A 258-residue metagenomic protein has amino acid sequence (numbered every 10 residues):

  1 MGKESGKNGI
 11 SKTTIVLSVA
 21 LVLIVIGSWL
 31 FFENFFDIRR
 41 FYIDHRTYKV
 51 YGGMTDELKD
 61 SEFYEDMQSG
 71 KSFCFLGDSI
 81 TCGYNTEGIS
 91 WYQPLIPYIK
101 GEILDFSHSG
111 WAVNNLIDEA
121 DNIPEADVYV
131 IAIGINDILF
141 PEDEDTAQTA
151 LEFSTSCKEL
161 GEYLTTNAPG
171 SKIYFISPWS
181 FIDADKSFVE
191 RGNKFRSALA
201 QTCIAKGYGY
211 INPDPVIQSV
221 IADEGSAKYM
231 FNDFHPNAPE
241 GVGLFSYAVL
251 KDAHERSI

Functional and structural regions predicted by a protein language model:
M1-L76, T81-Y84, P97, A253-I258: N-terminal secretory targeting modules
D60-M67, N115-E125, G161-T165: Short amphipathic alpha-helices and their capping/turn segments at secondary-structure boundaries
S72-C74, I80-S156: Conserved SGNH/GDSL esterase-like catalytic core that processes O-acyl groups on lipids and polysaccharides
P94, E152-T155, E159-Y163, K194-Q201: Alpha-helical scaffolding segments of alpha/beta enzyme cores, especially the outer helices of TIM-barrel or partial
E102-L104, K172, G207-Y210: Conserved beta-strand segments of alpha/beta enzyme cores
N136, E162-F195: Active-site segments of SGNH/GDSL-like serine hydrolases that catalyze O-acetyl group transfer/hydrolysis on lipids
W179-I258: Catalytic His-Asp segment of secreted/periplasmic serine-dependent ester chemistry enzymes
